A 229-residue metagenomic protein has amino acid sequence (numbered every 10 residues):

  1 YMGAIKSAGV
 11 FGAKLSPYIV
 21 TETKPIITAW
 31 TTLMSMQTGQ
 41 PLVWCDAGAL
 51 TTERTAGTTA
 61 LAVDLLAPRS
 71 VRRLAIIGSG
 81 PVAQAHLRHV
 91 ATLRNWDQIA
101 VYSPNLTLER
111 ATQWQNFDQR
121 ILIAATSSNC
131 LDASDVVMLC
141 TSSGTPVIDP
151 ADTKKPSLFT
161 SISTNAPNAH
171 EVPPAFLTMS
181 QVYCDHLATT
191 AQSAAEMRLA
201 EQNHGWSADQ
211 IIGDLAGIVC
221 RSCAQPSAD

Functional and structural regions predicted by a protein language model:
Y1-T52, A60, S70: N-terminal ligand-binding/catalytic initiation module
L66-R73, N95, K154-K155: Short helix-loop-beta connector
G78-G80: Glycine-rich Rossmann-fold phosphate-binding loop(s) that bind the pyrophosphate of adenine dinucleotide cofactors
A83-Q84: N-terminal Rossmann-fold NAD(P) dinucleotide-binding loop
L93-Q115: NAD(P)-binding Rossmann-fold cofactor-contacting core
R120-S134, D149-A151: Short acidic low-complexity segments
V136, S142-T160, T164, E171-P174: Rossmann-fold NAD(P) dinucleotide-binding segment
H170-D229: Adenosine-phosphate binding glycine-rich loop
